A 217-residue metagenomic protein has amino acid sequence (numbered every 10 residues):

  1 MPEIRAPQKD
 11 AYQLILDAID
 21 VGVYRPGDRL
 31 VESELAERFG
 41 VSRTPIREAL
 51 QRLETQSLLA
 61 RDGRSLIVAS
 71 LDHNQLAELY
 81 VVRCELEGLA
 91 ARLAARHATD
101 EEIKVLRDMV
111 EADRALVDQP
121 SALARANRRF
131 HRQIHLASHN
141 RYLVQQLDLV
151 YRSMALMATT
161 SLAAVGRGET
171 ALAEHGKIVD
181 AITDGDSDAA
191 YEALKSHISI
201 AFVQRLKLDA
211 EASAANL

Functional and structural regions predicted by a protein language model:
M1-R96, K207-L217: Short linear motifs at protein or domain termini
A6, S121, G168-E169: Short helix-capping and inter-helix turn/linker motifs at the boundaries of alpha-helical repeat units
D28, A60-R61, N127, T170-L172: Short, flexible turn/loop "capping" segments at secondary-structure junctions
R38, G166-L217: C-terminal regulatory/effector modules of DNA-binding transcriptional regulators
T55-L59, V150-R152, R167-E169: Mobile beta-alpha loop/short-helix "lid" or hinge segments that flank ligand
L71-Q75, A91-R96, R114-D118, S138-H139 (+1 more regions): A ubiquitous short alpha-helical element
D100-T160, L172-A181, A189-S199: Conserved amphipathic alpha-helical segments that form helical-bundle/coiled-coil interaction surfaces
